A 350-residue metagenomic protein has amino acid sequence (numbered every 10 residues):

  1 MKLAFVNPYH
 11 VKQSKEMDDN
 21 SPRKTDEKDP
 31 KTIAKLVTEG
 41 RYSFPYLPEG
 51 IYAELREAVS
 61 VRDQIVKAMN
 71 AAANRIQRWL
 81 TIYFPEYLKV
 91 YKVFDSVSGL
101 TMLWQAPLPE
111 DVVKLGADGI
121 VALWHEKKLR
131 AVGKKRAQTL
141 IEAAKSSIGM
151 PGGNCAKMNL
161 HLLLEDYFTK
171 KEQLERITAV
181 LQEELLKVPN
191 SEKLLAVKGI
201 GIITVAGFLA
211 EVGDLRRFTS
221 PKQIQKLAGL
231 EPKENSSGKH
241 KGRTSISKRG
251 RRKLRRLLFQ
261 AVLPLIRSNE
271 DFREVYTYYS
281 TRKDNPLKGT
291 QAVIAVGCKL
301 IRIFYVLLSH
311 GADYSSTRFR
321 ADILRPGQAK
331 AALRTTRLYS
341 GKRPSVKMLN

Functional and structural regions predicted by a protein language model:
M1-N350: A detector of single, family-specific signature residues that are central to catalytic or substrate-handling motifs
